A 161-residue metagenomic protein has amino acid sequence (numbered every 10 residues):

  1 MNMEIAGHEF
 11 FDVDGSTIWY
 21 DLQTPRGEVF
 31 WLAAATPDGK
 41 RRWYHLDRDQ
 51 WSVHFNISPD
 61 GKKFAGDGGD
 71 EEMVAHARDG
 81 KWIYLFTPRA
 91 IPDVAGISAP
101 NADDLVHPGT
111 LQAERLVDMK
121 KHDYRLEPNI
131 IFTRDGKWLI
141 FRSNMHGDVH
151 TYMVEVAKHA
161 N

Functional and structural regions predicted by a protein language model:
M1, R41-L46, R115-M119: A short beta-strand motif characteristic of beta-propeller blades
M1-D21, R48-M73, K121-L139: Conserved beta-propeller blade repeats
E9, F30-A34, K81-L85, I130 (+1 more regions): Hydrophobic beta-strand positions in blades of beta-propellers and related beta-sheet-rich domains
D14, P25-R26, D38, D60 (+2 more regions): Short strand-connecting beta-turns/loops that link adjacent beta-strands
G27, M73, D123-Y124, G147-V149: Flexible loop/turn segments at secondary-structure boundaries
G27-F30, L46-L111: Loop/turn-rich, solvent-exposed surfaces of beta-rich toroidal or solenoidal domains
T36-G39, R89, A157: Short loop/turn segments that connect beta-strands within beta-propeller blades
L126-N161: Blade-level signature of beta-propeller repeat domains, shared across WD40, Kelch, NHL, RCC1 and BNR/Asp-box propellers
